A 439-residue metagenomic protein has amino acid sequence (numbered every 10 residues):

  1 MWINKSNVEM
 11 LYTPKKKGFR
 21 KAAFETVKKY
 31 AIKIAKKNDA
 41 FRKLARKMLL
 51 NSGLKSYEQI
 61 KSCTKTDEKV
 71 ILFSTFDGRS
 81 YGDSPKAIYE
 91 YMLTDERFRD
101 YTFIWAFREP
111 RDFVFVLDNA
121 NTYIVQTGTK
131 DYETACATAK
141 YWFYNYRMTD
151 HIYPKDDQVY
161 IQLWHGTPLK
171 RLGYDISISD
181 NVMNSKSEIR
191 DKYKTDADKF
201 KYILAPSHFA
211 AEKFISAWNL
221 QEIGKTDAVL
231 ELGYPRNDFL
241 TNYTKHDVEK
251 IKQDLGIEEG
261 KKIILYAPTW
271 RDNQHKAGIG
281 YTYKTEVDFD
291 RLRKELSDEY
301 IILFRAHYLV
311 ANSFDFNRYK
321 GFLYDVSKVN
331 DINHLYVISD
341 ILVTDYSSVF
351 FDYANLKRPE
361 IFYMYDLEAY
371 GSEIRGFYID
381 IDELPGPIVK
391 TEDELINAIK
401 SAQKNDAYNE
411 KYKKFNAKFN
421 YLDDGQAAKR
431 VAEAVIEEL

Functional and structural regions predicted by a protein language model:
W2-I32, K36, K65-K69, E392-L439: C-terminal amphipathic helix plus adjacent low-complexity, charged tail appended to glycosyltransferase catalytic
K15-K130: N-terminal pre-catalytic "stem/leader" segment of glycosyltransferase-like enzymes
K36, R46-L54, G173-H275, K411-Y412: A nucleotide-sugar donor-handling region in carbohydrate enzymes
S80-Y91, E96, A217, Y234-R318 (+3 more regions): Conserved catalytic-core segment of nucleotide-activated headgroup transferases in glycan assembly
K86-E90, D95, L117, N121-S185 (+1 more regions): Extended catalytic core of nucleotide-activated donor transferases of GT-like folds
I124-Y141, L303, Y308-F351: Donor nucleotide-activated moiety binding/catalytic core segment of transferases that use nucleotide-activated donors
Y141-R171, V329-I374: A donor-sugar binding/catalytic signature common to diverse glycosyltransferases and related nucleotide-sugar
N317-G321, S348-F419: Catalytic binding pocket for nucleotide-activated donors in carbohydrate/polymer assembly enzymes
